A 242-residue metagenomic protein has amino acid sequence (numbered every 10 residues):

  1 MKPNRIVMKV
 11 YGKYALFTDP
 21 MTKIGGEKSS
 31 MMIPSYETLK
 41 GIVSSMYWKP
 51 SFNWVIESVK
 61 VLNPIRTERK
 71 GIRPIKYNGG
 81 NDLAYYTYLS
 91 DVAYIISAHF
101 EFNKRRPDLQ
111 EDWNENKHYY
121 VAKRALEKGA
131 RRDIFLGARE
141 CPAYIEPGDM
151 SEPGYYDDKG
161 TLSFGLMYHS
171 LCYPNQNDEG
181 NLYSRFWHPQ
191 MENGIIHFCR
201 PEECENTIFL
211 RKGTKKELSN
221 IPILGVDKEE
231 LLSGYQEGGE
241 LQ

Functional and structural regions predicted by a protein language model:
M1-G26, I196, K215-K216: N-terminal, Lys/Arg- and Ser/Thr-rich interaction peptides
R5, I56, D91-I95: Extracellular structured ligand-interaction cores
V10-Y14, N63, I96-K104: Beta-strand elements of well-folded, non-transmembrane domains
L16-T18, T67, K104-R106: Residue-level signal for secondary-structure boundary sites
D19, W54-I56, P107-L109: Short, hydrophobic/aromatic beta-strand segments
T22-K40, Y120, R124-G129: Short, flexible N-terminal segments of the mature chain
S29-G71: Glycine/small-residue-rich interface belts in oligomeric ring/scaffold proteins and their assembly partners
P74-K76, N81-Q242: Internal, well-folded beta-alpha domain core
